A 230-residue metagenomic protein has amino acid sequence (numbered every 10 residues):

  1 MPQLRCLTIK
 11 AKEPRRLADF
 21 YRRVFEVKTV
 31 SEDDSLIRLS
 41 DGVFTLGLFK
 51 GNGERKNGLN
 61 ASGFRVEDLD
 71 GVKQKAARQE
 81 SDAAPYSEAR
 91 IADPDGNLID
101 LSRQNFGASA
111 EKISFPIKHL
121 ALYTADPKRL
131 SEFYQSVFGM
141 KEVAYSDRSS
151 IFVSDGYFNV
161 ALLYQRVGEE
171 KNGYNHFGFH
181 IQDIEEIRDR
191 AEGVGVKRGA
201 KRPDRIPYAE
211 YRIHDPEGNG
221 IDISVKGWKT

Functional and structural regions predicted by a protein language model:
M1-L46, A121-V160: Core segments of cupin and vicinal oxygen chelate
M1-R15, T45, L59-S62, S102-S131 (+2 more regions): N-terminal beta-strand motif that seeds the catalytic metal site of vicinal oxygen chelate
L7, F25, L39, L46-L48 (+9 more regions): Fold-core signature of tandem repeat domains
L17-F20, G71-K75, L130-Y134, I187-A191: Hydrophobic side chains in well-ordered alpha-helices
D33-L36, K56, A84-S87, D147-S149 (+1 more regions): Short acidic/glycine-enriched loop/turn segments that link adjacent beta-strands
S35, G51, S102-Q104, R148 (+2 more regions): Residue-level structural signal for beta-strand termini and adjacent loop
K73-P116, L122, E192-T230: Vicinal oxygen chelate
S131, Q135-P216, G220-I223, G227-T230: Structured core of small recognition/catalytic domains
